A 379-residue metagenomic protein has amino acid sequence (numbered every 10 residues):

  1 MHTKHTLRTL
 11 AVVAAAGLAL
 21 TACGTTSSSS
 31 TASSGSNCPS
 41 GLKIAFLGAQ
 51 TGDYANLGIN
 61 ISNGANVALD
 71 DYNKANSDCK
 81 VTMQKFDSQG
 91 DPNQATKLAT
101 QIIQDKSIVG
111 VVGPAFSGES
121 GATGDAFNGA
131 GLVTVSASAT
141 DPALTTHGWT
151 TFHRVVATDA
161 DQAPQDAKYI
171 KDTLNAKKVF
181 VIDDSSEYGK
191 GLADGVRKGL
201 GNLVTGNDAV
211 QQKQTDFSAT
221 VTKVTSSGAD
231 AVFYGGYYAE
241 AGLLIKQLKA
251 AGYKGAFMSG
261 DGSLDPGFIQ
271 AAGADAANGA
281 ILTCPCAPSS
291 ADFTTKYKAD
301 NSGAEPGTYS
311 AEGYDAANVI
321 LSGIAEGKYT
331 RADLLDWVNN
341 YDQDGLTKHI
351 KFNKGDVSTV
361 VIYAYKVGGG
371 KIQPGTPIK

Functional and structural regions predicted by a protein language model:
A19-A22: C-terminal motif of bacterial Sec signal peptides marking the signal peptidase cleavage site
G24-S27: Bacterial signal peptide processing site
S30-A32, I59-I61, D71-W149, Q212-F217 (+1 more regions): Beta-alpha junction/loop-to-helix N-cap segments that form part of ligand/metal-binding clefts
A32-N66, Q84-N93, A115-F116, I182-K190 (+2 more regions): Extracytoplasmic "Venus flytrap"
F46, I102-A115, V135-A137, K178-D183 (+5 more regions): Periplasmic-binding protein-like
K97, P142-A143, T150-G252, P288-D292: Extracellular/periplasmic Venus flytrap/periplasmic-binding protein
I245-Y314, I324, G368, I372-P374: Extracellular/periplasmic periplasmic-binding protein-like sensory domains
A304-S310, L321-K371: Segments of small-molecule ligand-sensing domains
